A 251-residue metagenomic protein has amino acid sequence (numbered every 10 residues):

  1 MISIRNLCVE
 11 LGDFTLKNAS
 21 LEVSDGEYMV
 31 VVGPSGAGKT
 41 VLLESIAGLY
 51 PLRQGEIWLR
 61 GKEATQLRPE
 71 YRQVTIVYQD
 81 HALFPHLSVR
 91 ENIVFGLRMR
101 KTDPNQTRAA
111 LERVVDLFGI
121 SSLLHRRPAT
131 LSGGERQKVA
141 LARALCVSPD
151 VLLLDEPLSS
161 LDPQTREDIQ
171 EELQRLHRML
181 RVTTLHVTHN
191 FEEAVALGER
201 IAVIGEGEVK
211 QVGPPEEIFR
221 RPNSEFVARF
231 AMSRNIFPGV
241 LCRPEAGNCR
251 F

Functional and structural regions predicted by a protein language model:
I4-L7, F14-S24, G55: Conserved beta-strand
V32-P34: The feature captures the beta-strand-to-loop junction immediately N-terminal to the Walker
T40-L43, V139: ABC ATPase nucleotide-binding domain helices that frame the ATP-binding cleft
A47: Helix-to-loop junction immediately C-terminal to a conserved catalytic motif
R53-E56, E206: Conserved coupling/switch loops of ABC nucleotide-binding domains, chiefly the family-specific signature
G55-E63: Conserved ABC transporter NBD signature motif
Q73, H86-F226: ABC ATPase nucleotide-binding domains
N223-F251: ATPase nucleotide-binding modules
